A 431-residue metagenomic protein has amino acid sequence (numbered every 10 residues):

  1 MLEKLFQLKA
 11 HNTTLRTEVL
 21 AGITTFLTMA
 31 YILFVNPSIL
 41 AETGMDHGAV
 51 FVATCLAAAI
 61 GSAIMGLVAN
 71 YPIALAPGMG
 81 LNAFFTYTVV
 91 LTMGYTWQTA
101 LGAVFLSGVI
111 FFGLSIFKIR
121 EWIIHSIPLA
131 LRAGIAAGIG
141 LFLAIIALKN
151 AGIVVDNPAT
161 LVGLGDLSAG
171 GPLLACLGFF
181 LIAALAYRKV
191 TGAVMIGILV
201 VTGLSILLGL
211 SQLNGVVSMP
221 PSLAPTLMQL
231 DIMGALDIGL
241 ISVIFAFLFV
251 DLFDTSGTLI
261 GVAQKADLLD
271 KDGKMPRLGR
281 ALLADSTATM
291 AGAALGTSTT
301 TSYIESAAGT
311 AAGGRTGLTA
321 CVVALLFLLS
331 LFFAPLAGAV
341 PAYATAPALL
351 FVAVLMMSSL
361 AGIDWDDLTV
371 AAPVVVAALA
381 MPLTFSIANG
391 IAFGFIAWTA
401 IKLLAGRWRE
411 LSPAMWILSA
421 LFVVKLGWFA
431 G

Functional and structural regions predicted by a protein language model:
M1-A49, V162-G165, M195-G279, A420-V424: Helix-loop-helix hairpins and the membrane-proximal interhelical loops of multi-pass alpha-helical transport proteins
L2-N36, A57, G78-Y87, L91-A136 (+1 more regions): Helix-loop-helix junctions within the multi-pass membrane cores of secondary transporters/permeases
V19, I39, I123, G192 (+3 more regions): Residue-level signature of catalytic and energy-coupling elements of molecular machines, predominantly ATP/GTP-dependent
I23-A30, I60-A63, L67, L148 (+3 more regions): Hydrophobic/aromatic residues within the transmembrane alpha-helices of Major Facilitator Superfamily
S38-V50, T88-T99, I238-I241, P341 (+1 more regions): Helix-coil boundary and interhelical linker segments in multi-pass alpha-helical membrane proteins
G44-A63: Loop-to-helix transition at the N-terminal end of transmembrane alpha-helices
A58-M79, I110: Juxtamembrane transmembrane-helix boundary signature
M93-L207, S211, C321-G431: Membrane-embedded alpha-helical modules
